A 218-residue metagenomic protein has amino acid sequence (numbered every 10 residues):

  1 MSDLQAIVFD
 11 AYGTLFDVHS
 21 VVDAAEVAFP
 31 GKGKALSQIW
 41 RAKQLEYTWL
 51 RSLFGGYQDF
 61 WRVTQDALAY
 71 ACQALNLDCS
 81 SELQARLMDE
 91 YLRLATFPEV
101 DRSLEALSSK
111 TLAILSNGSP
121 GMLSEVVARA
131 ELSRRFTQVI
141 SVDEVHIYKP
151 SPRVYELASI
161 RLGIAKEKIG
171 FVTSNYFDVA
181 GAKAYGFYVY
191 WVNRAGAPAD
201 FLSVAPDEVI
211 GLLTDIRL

Functional and structural regions predicted by a protein language model:
M1-I7, E105, L115, S119-P120 (+1 more regions): Asp-based, Mg2+/Mn2+-dependent phosphohydrolase catalytic module
M1-L45: Active-site neighborhood of HAD-like aspartate-dependent phosphohydrolases
V21, L36, L83, L132-R135: Hydrophobic side chains within well-formed alpha-helices
V22, S37, R41, W61-A69 (+1 more regions): An amphipathic alpha-helix signature
F29-G33, A74-C79, E131-R135, G163-I164: Short helix-capping segments at alpha-helix termini
G31, Q73, L107-T111: Short glycine/proline-enriched coil/turn segments at helix->beta-strand junctions
K34, T48-A85: A metal-dependent, Asp-based hydrolase signature
W61-R62, C79-I114, P120, S124 (+1 more regions): Short, acidic loop-to-helix structural element flanking the phosphoryl-transfer center in phosphate-processing enzymes
